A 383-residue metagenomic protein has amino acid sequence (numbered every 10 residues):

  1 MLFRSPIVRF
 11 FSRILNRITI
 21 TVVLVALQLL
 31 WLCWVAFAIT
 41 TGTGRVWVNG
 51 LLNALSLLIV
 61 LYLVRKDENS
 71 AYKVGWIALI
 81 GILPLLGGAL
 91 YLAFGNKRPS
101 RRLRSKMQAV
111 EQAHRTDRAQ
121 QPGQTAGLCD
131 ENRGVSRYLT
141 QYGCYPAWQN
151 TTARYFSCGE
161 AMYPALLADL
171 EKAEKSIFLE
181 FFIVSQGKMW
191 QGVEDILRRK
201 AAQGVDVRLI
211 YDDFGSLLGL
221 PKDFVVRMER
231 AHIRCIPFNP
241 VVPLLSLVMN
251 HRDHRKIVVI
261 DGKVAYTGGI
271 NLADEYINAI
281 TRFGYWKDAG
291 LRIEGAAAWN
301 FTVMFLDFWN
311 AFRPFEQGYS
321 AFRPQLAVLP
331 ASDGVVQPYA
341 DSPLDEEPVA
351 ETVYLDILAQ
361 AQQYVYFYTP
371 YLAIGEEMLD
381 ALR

Functional and structural regions predicted by a protein language model:
M1-D356, Q360: N-terminal localization/anchoring segments of enzymes in phospholipid and broader phosphate metabolism
I270, P370-Y371: Active-site metal-binding loops of divalent metal-dependent hydrolases
Y371-R383: Helical hairpin unit composed of two closely spaced alpha helices linked by a short loop
